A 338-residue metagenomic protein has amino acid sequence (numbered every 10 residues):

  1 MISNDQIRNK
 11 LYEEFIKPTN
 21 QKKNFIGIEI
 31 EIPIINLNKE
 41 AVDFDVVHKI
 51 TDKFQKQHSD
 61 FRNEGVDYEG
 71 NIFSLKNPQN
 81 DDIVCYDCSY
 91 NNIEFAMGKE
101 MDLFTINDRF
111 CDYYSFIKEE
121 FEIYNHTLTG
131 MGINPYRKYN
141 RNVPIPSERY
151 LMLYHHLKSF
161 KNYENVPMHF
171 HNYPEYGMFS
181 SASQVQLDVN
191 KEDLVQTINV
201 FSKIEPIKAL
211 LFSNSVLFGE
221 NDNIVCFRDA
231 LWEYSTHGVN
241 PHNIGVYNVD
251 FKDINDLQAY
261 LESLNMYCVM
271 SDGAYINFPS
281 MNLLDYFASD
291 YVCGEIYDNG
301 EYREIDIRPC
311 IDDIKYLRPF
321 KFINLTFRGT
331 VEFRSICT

Functional and structural regions predicted by a protein language model:
M1-E94, G98-D102, Y176-G177, E192-N199 (+2 more regions): C-terminal accessory/tail domains of diverse enzymes
R109-S115: Well-ordered, non-membrane alpha-helical segments in soluble/globular domains
I117, F121-Y139: Carboxylate/His-rich catalytic cores and anion/metal-binding grooves
G132-P135, V189-K191, C337: Active-site-proximal loop/turn and secondary-structure-junction residues that shape catalytic pockets, frequently
R141-H155, C226-V239: Short, low-order "capping/linker" segments at domain edges
P146-P174: Acidic, His- and aromatic-enriched active-site or binding-groove loops in soluble protein domains that engage sugars
G177-S183: Short, conserved phosphate-binding/catalytic loop or strand-edge motifs used in phosphoryl-/nucleotidyl-transfer
